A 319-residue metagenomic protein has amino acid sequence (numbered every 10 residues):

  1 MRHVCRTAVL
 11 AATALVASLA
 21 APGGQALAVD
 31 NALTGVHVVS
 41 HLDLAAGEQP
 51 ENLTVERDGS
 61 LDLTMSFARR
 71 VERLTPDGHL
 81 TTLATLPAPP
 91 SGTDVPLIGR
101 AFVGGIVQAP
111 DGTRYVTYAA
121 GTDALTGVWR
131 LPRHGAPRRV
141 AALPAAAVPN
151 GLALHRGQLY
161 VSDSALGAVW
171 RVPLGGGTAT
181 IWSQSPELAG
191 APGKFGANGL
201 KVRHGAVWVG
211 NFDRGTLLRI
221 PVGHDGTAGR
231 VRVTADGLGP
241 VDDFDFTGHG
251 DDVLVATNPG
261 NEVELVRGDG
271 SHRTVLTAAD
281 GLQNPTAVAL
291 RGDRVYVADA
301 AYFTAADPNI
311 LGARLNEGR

Functional and structural regions predicted by a protein language model:
M1-V29: Secretory targeting and sorting signals
G35-L42, L80-A88, R138-A142, A179-P186 (+2 more regions): Beta-propeller fold detector
D43-S60, P89-R114, Y118, L143-Y160 (+5 more regions): Beta-rich, blade/repeat-based domains predominating in secreted/periplasmic proteins but also intracellular
L63-T85: Beta-propeller domains
S66, A119-G121, S164-A165, L174 (+4 more regions): Short loop/turn segments immediately following the C-termini of beta-strands
R70-E72, T126-W129, A168-R171, T216-L218 (+2 more regions): A short loop-to-beta-strand structural motif that recurs across blades of beta-propeller domains
L74-H79, L131-A136, P173-G177, P221-G226 (+2 more regions): Short loop/turn segments that connect beta-strands within beta-propeller blades
D123-R156: Asp-box/WD-like beta-propeller blade repeats and closely related beta-sheet repeat scaffolds
